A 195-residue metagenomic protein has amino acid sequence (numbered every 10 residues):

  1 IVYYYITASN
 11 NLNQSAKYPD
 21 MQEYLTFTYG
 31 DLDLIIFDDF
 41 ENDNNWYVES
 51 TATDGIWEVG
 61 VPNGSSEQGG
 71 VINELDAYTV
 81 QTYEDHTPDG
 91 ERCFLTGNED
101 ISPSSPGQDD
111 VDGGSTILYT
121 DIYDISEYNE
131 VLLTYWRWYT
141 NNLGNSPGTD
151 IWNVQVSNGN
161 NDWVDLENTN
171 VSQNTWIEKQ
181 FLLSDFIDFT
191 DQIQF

Functional and structural regions predicted by a protein language model:
I1-N44, V48-G55, D121, S126 (+1 more regions): Glycan-association/targeting regions that enable binding to alpha-glucans and other polysaccharides
A8, I122, R137-Y139, L183: Hydrophobic beta-strand positions in extracellular immunoglobulin-like domains
D33-S104, P147-T149, N170-Q173: Extracellular glycan-recognition surfaces and repeat-rich motifs
P103-Y128, I177-Q180: Short beta-strands within extracellular/lumenal beta-sheet-rich domains
G113-S115, D124-Y139, F189-Q192: Extended extracellular/luminal ectodomain segments enriched in beta-structured repeat modules
N129-T169: Extracellular ligand-binding interfaces
N161-T190: Extracellular carbohydrate recognition and processing domains and analogous Trp-centered ligand-binding platforms
